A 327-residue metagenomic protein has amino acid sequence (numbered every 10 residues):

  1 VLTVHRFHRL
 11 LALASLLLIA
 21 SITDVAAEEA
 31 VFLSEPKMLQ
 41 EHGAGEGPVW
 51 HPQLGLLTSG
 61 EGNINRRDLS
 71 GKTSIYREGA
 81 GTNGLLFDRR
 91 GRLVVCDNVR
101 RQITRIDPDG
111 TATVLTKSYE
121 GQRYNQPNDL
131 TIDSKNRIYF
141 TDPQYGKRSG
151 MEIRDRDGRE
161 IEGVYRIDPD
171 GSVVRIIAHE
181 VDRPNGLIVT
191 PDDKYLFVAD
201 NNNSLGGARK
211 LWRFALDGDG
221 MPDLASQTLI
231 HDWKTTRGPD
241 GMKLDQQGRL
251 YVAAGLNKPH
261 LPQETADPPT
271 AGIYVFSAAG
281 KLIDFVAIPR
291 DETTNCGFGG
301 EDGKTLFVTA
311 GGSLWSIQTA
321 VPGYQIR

Functional and structural regions predicted by a protein language model:
V1-V4, I19-V25: Short hydrophobic transmembrane-like helices used for membrane targeting/insertion
L2-A12: Bacterial N-terminal signal peptides that target proteins for export
L10, V25-A26: Compositionally biased, intrinsically disordered low-complexity regions
L11-S21: Bacterial N-terminal signal peptides
A27-R327: Sequence-structural signature of mature extracellular/luminal beta-sheet repeat domains, prominently beta-propellers
